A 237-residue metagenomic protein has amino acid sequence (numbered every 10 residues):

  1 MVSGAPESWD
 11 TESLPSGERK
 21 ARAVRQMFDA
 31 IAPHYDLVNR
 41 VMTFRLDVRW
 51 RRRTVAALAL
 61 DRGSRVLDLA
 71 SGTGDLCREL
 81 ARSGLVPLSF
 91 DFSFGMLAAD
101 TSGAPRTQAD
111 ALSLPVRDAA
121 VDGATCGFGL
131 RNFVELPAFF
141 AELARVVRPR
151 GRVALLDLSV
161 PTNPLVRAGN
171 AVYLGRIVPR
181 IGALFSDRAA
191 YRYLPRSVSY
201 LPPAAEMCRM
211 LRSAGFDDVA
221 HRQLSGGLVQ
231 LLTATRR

Functional and structural regions predicted by a protein language model:
M1-Q26: N-terminal auxiliary segments of SAM/dcSAM-dependent transferases
H34, T43-R62: Conserved alpha-helix/loop element of class I SAM-dependent methyltransferases that forms part of the SAM/SAH-binding
Y35, A124-T125: Hydrophobic beta-strand segment of the Class I
R65-L114: Class I SAM-dependent methyltransferase SAM/SAH-binding core
L112-A124: A short acidic, Gly/Pro-enriched loop at the edge of an enzyme's catalytic core that lines a small-molecule cofactor
P137-R152: A short glycine-rich, Lys/Arg-flanked "PGG" loop and its adjoining helix->strand segment in the class I
L156-M210, A214, A220: C-terminal alpha-helical "lid/dimerization" subdomain adjacent to the S-adenosyl-L-methionine
D217-R237: Core SAM-dependent methyltransferase catalytic element
